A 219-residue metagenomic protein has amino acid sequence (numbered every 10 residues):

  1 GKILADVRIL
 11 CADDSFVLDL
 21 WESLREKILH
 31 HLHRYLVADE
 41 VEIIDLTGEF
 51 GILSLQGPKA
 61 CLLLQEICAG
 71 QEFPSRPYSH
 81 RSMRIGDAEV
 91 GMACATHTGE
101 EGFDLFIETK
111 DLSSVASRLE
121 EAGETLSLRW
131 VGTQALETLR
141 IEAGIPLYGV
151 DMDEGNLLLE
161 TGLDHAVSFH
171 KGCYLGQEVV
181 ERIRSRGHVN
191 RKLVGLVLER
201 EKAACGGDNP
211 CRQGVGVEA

Functional and structural regions predicted by a protein language model:
G1-A219: Basic, glycine/lysine-rich polyanion-binding surfaces/domains
